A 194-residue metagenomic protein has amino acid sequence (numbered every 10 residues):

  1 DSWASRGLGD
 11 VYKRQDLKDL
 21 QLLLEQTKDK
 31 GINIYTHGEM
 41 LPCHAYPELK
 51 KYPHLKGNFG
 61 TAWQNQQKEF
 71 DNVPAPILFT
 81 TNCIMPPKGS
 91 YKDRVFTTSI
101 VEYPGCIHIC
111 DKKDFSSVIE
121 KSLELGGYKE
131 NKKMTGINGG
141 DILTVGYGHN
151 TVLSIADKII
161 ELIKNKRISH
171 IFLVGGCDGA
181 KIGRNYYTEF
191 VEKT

Functional and structural regions predicted by a protein language model:
D1-L8, Y12: Single conserved hydrophobic/aromatic residue that forms the stacking wall/gate of nucleotide- or nucleobase-binding
D10, F172-V174: Short catalytic-loop micro-motif centered on adjacent basic/acidic residues
L20, E25-E161, N165, C177-D178 (+1 more regions): Conserved, well-structured core segments that form the ligand-binding/active-site neighborhood of functional domains
R167-S169: Loop/turn elements at helix/coil->beta-strand transitions in domains of secreted/extracellular proteins
